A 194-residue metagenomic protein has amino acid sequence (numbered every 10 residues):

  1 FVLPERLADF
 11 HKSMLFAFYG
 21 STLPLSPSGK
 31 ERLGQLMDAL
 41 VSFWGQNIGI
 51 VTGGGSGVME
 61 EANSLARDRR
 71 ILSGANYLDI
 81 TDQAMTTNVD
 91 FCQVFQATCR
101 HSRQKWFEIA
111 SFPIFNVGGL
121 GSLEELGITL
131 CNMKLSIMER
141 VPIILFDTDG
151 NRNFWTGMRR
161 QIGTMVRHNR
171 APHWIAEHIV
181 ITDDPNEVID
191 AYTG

Functional and structural regions predicted by a protein language model:
F1-N76: Glycine-rich beta-alpha loop segments
D38, S42-Q46, G57-E124: Acidic/glycine-enriched connector segments
T52, N116, I181-T182: Active-site-adjacent beta-strand anchor residues
V58, S122, F154, E187-V188: Short phosphate-engaging motifs
T87-D90, V94-H178: Conserved phosphate- and dinucleotide-binding cores of soluble alpha/beta proteins, encompassing both enzyme active
R170-G194: A charged, well-structured terminal subsegment
